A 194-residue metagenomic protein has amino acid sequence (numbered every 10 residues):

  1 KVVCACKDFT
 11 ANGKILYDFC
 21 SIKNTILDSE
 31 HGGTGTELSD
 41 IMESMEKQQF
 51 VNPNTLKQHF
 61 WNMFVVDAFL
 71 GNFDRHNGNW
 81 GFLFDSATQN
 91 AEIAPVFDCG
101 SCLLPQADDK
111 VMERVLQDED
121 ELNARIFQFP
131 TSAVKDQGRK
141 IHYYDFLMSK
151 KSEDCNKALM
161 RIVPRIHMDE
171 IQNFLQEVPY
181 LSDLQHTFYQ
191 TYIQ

Functional and structural regions predicted by a protein language model:
V2-K7: A conserved loop-to-beta-strand element in the N-lobe of protein kinase catalytic cores that borders the ATP-binding
F9, F69, G81, F97-G100: Anionic group-transfer/hydrolysis microenvironments
F9-V65, F69, A87, S149 (+1 more regions): ATP-dependent phospho-/nucleotidyl transfer catalytic cores
Q58, N62, G78, A91-F97: Internal, well-ordered alpha-helical scaffold/interface segments that support domain packing or protein-protein contacts
D67, N72, N77: Catalytic-loop of the protein kinase fold
H76, G81-F84: Conserved protein-kinase catalytic-loop segment immediately C-terminal to the catalytic Asp of the HRD motif
L83-Q194: C-terminal catalytic region of ATP-dependent kinase domains
